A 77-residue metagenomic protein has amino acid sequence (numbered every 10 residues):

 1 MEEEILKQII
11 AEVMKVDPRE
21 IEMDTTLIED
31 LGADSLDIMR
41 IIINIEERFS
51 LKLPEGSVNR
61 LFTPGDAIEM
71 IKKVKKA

Functional and structural regions predicted by a protein language model:
M1-R19, K76-A77: Thiotemplate assembly-line natural product biosynthesis machinery
D24: Conserved catalytic submotifs in the C-terminal HATPase_c
D37: Two-component histidine kinase catalytic core, primarily the HATPase_c
S50-K76: C-terminal structural segments of small proteins and small subunits
